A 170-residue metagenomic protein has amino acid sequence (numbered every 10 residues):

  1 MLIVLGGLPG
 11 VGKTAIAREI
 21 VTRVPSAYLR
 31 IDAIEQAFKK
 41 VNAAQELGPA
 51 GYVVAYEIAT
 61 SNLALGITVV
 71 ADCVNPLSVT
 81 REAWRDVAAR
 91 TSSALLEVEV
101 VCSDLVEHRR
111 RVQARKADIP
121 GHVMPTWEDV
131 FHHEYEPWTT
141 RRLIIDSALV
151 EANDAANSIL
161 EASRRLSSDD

Functional and structural regions predicted by a protein language model:
L2: Walker A (P-loop) ATP-phosphate-binding motif of ABC ATPase nucleotide-binding domains
L5: Hydrophobic anchor at the beta1->P-loop junction of P-loop NTPases
L8: P-loop (Walker A) phosphate-binding loop of NTP-binding proteins
V11-I67: Conserved substrate/cofactor phosphate-moiety recognition/catalytic segment in nucleotide-dependent phosphotransferases
A33-E35, P76, V101-E107, L149-E151: Conserved nucleotide-binding/hydrolysis micro-motifs of P-loop NTPases
A50-L95: Glycine-rich phosphate-binding loop used to anchor ATP phosphates in small-molecule kinases, encompassing both
T91-R111, I145: Conserved phosphate-donor/acceptor-positioning beta-strand/loop module used by diverse small-molecule
A114-S158, R165, D169-D170: Small-molecule kinase domains that catalyze NTP-dependent phosphoryl transfer to phosphate-bearing small molecules
